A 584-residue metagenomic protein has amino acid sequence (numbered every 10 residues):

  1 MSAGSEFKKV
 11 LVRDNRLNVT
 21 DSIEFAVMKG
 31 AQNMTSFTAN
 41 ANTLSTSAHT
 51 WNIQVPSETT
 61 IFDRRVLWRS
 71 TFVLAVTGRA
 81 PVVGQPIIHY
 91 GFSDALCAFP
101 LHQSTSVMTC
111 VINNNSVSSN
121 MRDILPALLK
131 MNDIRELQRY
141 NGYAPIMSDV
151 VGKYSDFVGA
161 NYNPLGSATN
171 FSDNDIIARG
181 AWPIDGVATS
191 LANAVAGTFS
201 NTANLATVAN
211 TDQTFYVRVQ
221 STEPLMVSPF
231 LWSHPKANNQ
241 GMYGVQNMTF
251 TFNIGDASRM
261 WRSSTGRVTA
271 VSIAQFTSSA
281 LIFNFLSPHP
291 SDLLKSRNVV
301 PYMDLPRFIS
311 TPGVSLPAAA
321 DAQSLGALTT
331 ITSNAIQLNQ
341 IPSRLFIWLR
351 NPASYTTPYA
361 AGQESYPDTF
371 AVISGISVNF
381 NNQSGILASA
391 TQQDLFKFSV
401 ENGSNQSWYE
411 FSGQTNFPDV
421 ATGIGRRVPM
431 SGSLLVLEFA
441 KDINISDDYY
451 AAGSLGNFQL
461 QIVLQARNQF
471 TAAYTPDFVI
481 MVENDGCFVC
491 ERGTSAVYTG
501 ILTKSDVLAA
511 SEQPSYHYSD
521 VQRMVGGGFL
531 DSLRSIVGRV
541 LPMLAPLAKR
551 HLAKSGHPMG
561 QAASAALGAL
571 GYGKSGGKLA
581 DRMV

Functional and structural regions predicted by a protein language model:
M1-V521: Short, low-complexity Pro/Thr/Gly
G527-V584: Membrane-interacting helical modules
